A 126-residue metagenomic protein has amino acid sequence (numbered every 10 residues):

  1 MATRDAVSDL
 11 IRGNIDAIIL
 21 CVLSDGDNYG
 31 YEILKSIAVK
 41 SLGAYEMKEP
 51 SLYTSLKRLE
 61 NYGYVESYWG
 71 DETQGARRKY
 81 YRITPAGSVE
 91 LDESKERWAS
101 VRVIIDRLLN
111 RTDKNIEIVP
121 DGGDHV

Functional and structural regions predicted by a protein language model:
M1-V7, E66, E93-V126: C-terminal regulatory/oligomerization modules of transcriptional regulators
D9-S51: N-terminal helix-turn-helix DNA-binding core of bacterial DNA-binding proteins
C21, K35, T54, D92 (+1 more regions): A cross-family signal for key residues in well-ordered alpha-helices that form functional helical elements
Y31-L34, S55-Y64, Y80-R82, E90: Secondary-structure boundary/capping motif
S41, Y45-R77: Canonical helix-turn-helix DNA-binding module
T73, R77-K95: Basic, amphipathic "hinge/linker" alpha-helix immediately C-terminal to the N-terminal HTH DNA-binding motif
